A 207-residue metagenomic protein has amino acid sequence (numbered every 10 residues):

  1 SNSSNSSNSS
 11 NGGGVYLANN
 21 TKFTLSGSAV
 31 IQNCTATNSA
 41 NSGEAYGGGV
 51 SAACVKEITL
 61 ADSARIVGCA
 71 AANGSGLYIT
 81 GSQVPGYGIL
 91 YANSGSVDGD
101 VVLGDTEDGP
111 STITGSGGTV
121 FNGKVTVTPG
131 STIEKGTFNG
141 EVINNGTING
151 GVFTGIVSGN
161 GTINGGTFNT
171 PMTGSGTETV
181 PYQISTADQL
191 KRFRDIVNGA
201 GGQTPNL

Functional and structural regions predicted by a protein language model:
S1-S7, Y16-T35, C54-V55, T59 (+9 more regions): Surface-exposed repetitive/solenoidal architectures
N8, N41-G43: Low-complexity, glycine/proline-biased repetitive segments and flexible coils/loops
T132: A hydrolase-biased, glycine/serine/histidine/acidic-enriched motif that marks catalytic-domain neighborhoods in diverse
